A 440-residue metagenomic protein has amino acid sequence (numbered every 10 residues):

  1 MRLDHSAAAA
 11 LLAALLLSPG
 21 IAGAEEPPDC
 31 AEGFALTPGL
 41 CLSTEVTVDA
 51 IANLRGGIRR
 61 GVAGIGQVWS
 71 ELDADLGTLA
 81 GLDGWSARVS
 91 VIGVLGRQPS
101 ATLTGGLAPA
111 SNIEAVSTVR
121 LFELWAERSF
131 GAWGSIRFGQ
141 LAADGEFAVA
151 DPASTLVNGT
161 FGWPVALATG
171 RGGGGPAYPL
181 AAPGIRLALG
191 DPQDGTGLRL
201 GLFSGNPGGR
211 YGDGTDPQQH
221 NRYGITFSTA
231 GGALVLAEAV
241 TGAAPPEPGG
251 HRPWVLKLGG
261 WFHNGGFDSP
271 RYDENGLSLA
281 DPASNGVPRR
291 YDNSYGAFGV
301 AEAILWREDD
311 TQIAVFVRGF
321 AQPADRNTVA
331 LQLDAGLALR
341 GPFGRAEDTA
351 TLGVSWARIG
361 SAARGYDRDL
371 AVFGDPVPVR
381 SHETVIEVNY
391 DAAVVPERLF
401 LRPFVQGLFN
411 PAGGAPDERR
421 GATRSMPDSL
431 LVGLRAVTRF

Functional and structural regions predicted by a protein language model:
A9-P19: Bacterial N-terminal signal peptides
E25-L42, A74-A87, G131-W133, P192-G197 (+4 more regions): Short loop/turn motifs that connect adjacent beta-strands in outer-membrane beta-barrel proteins
L42-A50, A87-G93, I136-A142, L198-S204 (+6 more regions): Transmembrane beta-barrel strands of outer-membrane/channel proteins
T44, S70-A74, E123-R128, I185-L189 (+6 more regions): Residues on the lipid-exposed face of transmembrane beta-strands in outer-membrane beta-barrel proteins
G61, I65-G208, N327-D334, G341-Y366: Outer membrane beta-barrel
A132-W133, A168-V315, G319-A324, T328 (+1 more regions): Signature for the C-terminal beta-barrel architecture of outer-membrane proteins
R222-S228, E238-V240, G259-Y295, R307 (+5 more regions): Outer membrane beta-barrel transmembrane domains
M426-F440: Outer-membrane beta-barrel "beta-signal"
